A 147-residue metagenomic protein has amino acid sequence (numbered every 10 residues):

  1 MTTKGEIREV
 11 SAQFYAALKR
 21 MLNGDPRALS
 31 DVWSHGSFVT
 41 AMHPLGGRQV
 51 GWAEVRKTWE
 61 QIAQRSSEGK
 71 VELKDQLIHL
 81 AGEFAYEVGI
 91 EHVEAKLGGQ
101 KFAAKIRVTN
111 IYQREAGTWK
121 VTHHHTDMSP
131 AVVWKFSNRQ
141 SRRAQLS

Functional and structural regions predicted by a protein language model:
M1-H35, R139-S147: Short, low-complexity N-terminal intrinsically disordered segments enriched in polar/charged residues
K4-G5, R20, P26-G82, F102: A solvent-exposed, acidic/Ser-Thr-rich amphipathic alpha-helical stretch
Q49-V50, E94-L97, S129-V133: A short local loop/turn or secondary-structure capping micro-motif enriched for an aromatic residue
W59, L73-I78, I90-V93, R107-Q113 (+1 more regions): Hydrophobic/aromatic beta-strand elements that line small-molecule binding cavities or substrate pockets in beta-rich
K74-A81, T126-S129, N138-S147: Glycine-rich beta-strand-turn "strand-cap" elements at beta-sheet edges
I78-A85, Q100, Y112-K120: A short, structured loop/turn motif at beta-sheet edges
K105-F136: Short beta-strand edge/turn micro-motifs at domain boundaries
